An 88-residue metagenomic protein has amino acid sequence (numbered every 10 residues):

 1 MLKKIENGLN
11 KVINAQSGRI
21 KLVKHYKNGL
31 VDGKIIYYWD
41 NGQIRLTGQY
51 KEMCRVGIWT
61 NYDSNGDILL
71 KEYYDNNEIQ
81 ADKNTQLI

Functional and structural regions predicted by a protein language model:
M1-I88: Glycine/tyrosine- and acidic-biased, solvent-exposed loop/turn segments at the edges of beta-strands
